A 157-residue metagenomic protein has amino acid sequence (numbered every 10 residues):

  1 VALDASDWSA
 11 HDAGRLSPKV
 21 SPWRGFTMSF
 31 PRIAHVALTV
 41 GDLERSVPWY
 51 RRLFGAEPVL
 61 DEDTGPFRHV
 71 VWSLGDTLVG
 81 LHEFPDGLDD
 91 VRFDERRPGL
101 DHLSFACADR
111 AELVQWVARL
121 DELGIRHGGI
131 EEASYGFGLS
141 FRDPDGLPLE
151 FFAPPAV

Functional and structural regions predicted by a protein language model:
V1-A10: Extreme N-terminal basic, low-complexity initiation segments that serve as generic localization/processing leaders
W8, P18-S21, G25-S29, V117-V157: Vicinal oxygen chelate
S21-R45, L100-F105, P155-V157: N-terminal beta-strand motif that seeds the catalytic metal site of vicinal oxygen chelate
T39-V79, E83: Core segments of cupin and vicinal oxygen chelate
R45, A111-Q115: Short, conserved charged micro-motifs
R68-V70, D101, F137-L139: Short beta-strand micro-motifs in enzyme catalytic cores
E83-L88, A153-P155: Acetyl-CoA-dependent GNAT
D86-R92, H127: A short, acidic/glycine-rich surface segment
